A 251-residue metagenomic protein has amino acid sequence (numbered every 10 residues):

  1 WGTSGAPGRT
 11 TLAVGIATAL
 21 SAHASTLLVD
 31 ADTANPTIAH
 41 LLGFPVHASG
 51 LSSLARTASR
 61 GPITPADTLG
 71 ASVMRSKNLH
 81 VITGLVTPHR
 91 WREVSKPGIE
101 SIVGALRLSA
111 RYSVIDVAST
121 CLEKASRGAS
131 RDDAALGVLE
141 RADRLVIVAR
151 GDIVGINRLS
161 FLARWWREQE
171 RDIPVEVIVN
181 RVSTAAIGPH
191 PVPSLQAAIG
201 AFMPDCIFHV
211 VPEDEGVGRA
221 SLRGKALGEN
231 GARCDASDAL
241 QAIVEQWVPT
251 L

Functional and structural regions predicted by a protein language model:
W1-V29: Walker A (P-loop) phosphate-binding motif
L20-V81, V103, F208: Phosphate-binding loop that captures ATP/GTP phosphates
N78-G128, A135: Phosphate-binding/switch loop-helix module in NTP-utilizing enzymes
L108, G128-D152: Inter-motif core of Ras-like GTPase G domains
S119-E123, A142-S160, A186-G188: Conserved Switch II/interswitch segment of TRAFAC-class P-loop GTPases
A135-L136, L159-D172: Conserved C-terminal guanine-recognition region of P-loop GTPase G domains, centered on the G4
R181-S183, P189-G228: Beta-strand-loop-alpha "switch" segments that mediate conformational coupling across diverse proteins
L222-L251: NTP-binding/hydrolysis catalytic cores, primarily Walker-type P-loop NTPases
